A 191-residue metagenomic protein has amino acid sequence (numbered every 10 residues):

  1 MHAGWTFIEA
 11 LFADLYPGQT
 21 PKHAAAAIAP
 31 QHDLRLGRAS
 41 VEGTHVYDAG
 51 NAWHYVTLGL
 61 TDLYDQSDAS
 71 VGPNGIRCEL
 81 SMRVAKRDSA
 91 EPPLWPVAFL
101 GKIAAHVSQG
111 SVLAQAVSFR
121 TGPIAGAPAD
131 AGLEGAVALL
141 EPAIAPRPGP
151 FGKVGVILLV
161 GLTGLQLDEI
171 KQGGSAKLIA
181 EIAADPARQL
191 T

Functional and structural regions predicted by a protein language model:
M1-T191: Short linear motifs embedded in intrinsically disordered, proline/glycine-rich low-complexity segments
